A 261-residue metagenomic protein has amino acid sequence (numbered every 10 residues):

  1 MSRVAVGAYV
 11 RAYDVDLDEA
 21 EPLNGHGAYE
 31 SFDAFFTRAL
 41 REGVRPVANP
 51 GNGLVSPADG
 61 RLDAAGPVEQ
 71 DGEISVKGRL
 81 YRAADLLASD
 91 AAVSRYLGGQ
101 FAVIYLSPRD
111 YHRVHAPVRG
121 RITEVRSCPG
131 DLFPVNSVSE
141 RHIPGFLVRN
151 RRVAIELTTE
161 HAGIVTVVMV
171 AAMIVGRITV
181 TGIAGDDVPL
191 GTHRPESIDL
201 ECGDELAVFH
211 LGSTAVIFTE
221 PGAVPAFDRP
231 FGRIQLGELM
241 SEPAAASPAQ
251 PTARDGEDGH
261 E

Functional and structural regions predicted by a protein language model:
M1-E261: Contiguous, well-folded functional domains in the mature portion of proteins
